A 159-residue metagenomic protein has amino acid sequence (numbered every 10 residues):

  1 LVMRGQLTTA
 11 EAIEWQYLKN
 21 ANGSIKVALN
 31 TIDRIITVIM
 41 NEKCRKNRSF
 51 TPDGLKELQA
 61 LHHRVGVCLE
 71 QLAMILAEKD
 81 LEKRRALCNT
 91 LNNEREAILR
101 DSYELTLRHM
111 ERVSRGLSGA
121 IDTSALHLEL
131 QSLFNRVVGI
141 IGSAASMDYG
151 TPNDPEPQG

Functional and structural regions predicted by a protein language model:
L1-G159: Cytosolic, long alpha-helical scaffolding segments
